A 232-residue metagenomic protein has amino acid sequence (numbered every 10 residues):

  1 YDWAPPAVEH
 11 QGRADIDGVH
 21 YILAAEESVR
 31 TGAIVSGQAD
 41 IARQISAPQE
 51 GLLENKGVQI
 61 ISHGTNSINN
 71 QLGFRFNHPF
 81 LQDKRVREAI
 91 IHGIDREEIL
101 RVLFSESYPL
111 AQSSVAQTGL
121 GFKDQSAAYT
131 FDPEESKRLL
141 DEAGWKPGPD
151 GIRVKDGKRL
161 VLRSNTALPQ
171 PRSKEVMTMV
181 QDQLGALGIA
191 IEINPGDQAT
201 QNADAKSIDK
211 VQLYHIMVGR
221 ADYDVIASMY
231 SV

Functional and structural regions predicted by a protein language model:
Y1-E26, Q49-I68, K146-P149, V154-D156 (+1 more regions): Aromatic-rich, solvent-exposed beta-strand/loop patch
A7-E9, Q82-D182: Append "and occasionally in soluble cytosolic enzymes with long acidic Gly/Pro-rich linkers
Q11-I22, K158-S164, D182-G196: A local structural motif
H20-H78, R85, A89, E97 (+4 more regions): Extracellular/periplasmic solute-recognition and catalytic clefts
I34, L53, L140, V180-G185: Hydrophobic alpha-helical packing residues
Q38-I41, A89-H92, V180, L184 (+1 more regions): Exposed, low-complexity coil/turn segments of extracytoplasmic
Q44, K146-P149, G185-T200: Short, well-structured beta-strand/strand-turn elements
S113-S114, Q201-V232: Acidic-aromatic pocket-rim loops
